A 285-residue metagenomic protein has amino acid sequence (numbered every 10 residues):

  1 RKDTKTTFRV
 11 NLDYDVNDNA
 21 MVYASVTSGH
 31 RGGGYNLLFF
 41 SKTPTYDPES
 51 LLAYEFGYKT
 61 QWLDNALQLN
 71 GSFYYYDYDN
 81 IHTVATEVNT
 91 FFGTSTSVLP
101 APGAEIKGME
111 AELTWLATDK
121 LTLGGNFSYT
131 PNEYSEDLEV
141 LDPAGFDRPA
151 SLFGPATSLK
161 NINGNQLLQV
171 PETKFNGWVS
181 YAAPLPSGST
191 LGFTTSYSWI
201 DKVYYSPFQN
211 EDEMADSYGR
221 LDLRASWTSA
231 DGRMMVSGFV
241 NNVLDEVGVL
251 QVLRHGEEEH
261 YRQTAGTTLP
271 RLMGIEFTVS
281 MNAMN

Functional and structural regions predicted by a protein language model:
R1-K2, G34-T45, T83-P100, S135-N163 (+1 more regions): Solvent-exposed loop segments that connect transmembrane elements
R1-T4, P44-S50, L99-E105, N165-P171 (+2 more regions): Replace "Gram-negative outer membrane beta-barrel proteins" with "bacterial and organellar outer membrane beta-barrel
K5-F8, L51-G57, A66, E105-E112 (+4 more regions): Transmembrane beta-barrel architecture of outer-membrane proteins
T6, Y14-D18, S50, T60-D64 (+9 more regions): Outer-membrane beta-barrel strand-turn architecture
D15-R31, D47-L116, T122, S128 (+2 more regions): Membrane-embedded beta-barrel scaffold of Gram-negative outer-membrane proteins
V22, L67-G71, L123-G125, F175-G177 (+4 more regions): Transmembrane beta-strands of outer-membrane beta-barrel proteins
Y75-D77, L99-P207, T278-N285: Gram-negative outer-membrane beta-barrel transporters
D77, S196-S206, W227-N285: C-terminal beta-signal and adjacent terminal beta-strands/loops of Gram-negative outer-membrane beta-barrel proteins
